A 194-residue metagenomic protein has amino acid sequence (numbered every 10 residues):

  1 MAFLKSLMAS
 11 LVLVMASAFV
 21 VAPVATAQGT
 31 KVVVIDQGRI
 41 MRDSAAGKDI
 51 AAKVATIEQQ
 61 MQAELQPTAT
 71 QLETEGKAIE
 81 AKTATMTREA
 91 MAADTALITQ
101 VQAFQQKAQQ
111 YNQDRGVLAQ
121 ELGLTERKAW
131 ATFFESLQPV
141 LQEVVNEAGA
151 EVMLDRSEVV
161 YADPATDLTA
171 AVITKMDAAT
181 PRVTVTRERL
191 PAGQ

Functional and structural regions predicted by a protein language model:
M1-V12: Bacterial N-terminal signal peptides that target proteins for export
S10-V20: Bacterial N-terminal signal peptides
V20-A27: Sec/Tat signal peptide C-region and signal peptidase I cleavage site
Q28-R156, R182-Q194: Amphipathic alpha-helical segments
